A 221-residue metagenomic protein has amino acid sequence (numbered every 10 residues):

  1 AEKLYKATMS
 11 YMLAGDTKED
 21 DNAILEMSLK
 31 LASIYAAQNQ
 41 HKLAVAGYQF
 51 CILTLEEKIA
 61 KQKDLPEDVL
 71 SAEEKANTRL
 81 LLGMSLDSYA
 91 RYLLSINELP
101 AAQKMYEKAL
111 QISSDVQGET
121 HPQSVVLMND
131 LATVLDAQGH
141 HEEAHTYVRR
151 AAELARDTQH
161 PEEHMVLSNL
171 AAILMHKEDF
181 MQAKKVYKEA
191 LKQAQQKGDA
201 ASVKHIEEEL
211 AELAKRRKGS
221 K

Functional and structural regions predicted by a protein language model:
A1-K221: Intrinsic-disorder-linked linear interaction elements in eukaryotic regulatory proteins
